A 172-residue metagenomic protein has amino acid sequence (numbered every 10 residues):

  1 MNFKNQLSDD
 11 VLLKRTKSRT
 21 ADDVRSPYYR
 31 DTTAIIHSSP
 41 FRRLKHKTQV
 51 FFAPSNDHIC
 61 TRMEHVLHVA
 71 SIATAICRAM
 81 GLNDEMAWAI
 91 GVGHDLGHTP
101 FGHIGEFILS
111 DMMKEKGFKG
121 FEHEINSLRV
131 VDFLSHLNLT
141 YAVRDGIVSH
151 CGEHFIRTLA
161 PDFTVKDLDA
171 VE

Functional and structural regions predicted by a protein language model:
M1-D23, S38-R42, S71-I72, A79 (+1 more regions): Sequence-structural signature of the catalytic-core scaffold of metal-dependent phosphohydrolases that act on
S8-E64: Glycine/alanine-rich phosphate-binding loops at beta-alpha junctions
D9, H46-F51, L82-A87, I104-F107: Short amphipathic alpha-helical segments, especially helix-boundary/capping motifs
Y29-R30, M80-G93, T140-I147: Alpha-helical scaffolds flanking conserved acidic
P54-H58, A87-D95, I108-K116: Short acidic, glycine/Ser/Thr-rich loop/turn "cap" segments at secondary-structure junctions
S55-M86: Alpha-helical phosphate/pyrophosphate-handling elements in metalloenzyme active cores
H65, H94, H123: Histidine-centered divalent metal-coordination motifs
